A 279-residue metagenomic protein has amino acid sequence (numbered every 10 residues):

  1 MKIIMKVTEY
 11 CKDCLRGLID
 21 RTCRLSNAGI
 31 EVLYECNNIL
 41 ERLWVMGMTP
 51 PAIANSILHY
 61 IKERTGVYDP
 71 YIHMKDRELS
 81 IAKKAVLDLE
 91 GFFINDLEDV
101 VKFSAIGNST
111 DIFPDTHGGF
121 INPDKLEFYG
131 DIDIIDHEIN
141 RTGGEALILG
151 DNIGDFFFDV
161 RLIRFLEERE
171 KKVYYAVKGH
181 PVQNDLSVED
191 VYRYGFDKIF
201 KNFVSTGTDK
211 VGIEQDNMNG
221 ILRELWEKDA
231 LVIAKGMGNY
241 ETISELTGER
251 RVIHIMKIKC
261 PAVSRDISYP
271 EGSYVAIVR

Functional and structural regions predicted by a protein language model:
K2-G143: Electropositive, gly/pro-rich neighborhoods at or near active sites that engage anionic ligands
N122-R141, G154-R161, F165, I213-M218: Active-site glycine-rich loop that binds ribose-phosphate moieties when present
G144-E145, K171-Y175, R251: Residues at the starts of beta-strands that form the adenosine-phosphate
A146-L147, L231: Conserved beta-strand elements of the Class I
G150: Metal-dependent phosphohydrolase cores
I153-D155, G238-N239: Short beta->alpha connector loops
D155-E214: Redox- and metal-dependent alpha/beta enzyme cores, enriched for Fe-S-associated oxidoreductases and cofactor-handling
V177-K178, G195-R279: C-terminal functional extensions of proteins
